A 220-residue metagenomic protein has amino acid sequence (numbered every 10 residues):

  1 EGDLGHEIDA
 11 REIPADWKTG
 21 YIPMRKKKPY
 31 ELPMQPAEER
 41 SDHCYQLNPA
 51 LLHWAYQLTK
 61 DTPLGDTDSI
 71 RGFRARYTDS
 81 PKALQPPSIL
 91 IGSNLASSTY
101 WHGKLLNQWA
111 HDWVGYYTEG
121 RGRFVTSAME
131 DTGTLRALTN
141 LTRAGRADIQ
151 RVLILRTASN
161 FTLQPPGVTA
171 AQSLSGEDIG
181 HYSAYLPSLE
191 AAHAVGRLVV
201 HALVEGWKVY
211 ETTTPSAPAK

Functional and structural regions predicted by a protein language model:
E1-K220: Accessory terminal and edge-of-domain segments that mediate assembly/interaction and cofactor placement around
